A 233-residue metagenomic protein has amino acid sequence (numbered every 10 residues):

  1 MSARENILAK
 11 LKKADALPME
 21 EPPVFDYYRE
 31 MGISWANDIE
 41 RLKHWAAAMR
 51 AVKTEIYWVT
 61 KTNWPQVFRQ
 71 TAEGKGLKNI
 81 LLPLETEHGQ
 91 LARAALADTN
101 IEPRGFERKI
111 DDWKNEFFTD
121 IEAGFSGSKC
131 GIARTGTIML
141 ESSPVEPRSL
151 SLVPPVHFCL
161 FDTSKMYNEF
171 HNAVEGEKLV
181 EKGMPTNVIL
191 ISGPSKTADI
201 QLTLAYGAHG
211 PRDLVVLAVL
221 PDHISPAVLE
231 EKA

Functional and structural regions predicted by a protein language model:
M1-A233: The feature marks the mature, well-folded catalytic cores of soluble enzymes
